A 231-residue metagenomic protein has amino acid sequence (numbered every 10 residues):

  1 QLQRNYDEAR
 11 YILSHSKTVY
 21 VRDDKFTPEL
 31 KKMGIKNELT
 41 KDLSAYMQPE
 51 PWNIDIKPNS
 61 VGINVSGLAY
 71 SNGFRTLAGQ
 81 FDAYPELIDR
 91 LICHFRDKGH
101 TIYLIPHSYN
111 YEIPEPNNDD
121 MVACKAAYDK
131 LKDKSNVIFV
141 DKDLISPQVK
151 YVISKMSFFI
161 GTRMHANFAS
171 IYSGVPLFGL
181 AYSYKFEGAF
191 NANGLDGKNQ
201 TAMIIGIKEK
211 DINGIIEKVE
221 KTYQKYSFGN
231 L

Functional and structural regions predicted by a protein language model:
Q1-L231: Active-site anion-handling motifs in enzyme catalytic cores
